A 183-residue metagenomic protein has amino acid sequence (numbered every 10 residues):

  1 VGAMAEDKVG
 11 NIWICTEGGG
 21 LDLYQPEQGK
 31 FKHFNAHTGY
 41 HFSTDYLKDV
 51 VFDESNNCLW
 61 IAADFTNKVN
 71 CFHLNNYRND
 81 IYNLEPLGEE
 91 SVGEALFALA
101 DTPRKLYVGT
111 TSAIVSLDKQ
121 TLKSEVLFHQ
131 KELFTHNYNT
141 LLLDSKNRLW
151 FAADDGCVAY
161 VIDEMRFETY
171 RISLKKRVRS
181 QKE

Functional and structural regions predicted by a protein language model:
V1-E183: Carboxylate-rich, polar loop motifs that coordinate divalent cations or form catalytic acidic clusters
